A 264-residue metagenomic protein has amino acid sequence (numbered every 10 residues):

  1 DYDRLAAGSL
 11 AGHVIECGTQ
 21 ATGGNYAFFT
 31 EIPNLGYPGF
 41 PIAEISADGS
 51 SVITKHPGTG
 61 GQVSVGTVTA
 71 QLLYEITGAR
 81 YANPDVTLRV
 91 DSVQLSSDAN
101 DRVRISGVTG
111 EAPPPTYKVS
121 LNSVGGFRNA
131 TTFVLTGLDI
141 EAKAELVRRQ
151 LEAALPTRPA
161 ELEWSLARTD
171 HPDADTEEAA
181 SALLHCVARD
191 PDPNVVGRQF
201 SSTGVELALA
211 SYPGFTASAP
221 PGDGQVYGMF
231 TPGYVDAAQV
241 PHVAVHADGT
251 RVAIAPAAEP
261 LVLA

Functional and structural regions predicted by a protein language model:
D3-G107, R128, T132: A conserved active-site cap/scaffold subdomain adjacent to cofactor or substrate pockets
E111, P115-A264: C-terminal non-catalytic interaction/assembly regions of soluble proteins
